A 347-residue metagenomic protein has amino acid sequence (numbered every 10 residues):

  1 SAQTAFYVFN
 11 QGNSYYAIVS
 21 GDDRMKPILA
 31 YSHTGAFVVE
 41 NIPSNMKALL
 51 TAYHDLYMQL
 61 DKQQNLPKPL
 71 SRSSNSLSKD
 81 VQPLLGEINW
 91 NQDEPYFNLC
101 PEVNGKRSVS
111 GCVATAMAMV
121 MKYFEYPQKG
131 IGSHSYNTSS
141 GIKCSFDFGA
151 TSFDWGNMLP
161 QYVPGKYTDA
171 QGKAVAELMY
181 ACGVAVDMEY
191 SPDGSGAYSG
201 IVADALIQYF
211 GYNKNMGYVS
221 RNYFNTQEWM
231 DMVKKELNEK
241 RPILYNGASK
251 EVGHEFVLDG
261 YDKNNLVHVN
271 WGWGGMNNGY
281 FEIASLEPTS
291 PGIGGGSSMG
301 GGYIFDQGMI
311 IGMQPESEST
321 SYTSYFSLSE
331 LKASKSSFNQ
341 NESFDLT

Functional and structural regions predicted by a protein language model:
S1-F9, S73-V81, T320-Y325, S329: Acidic/polar, low-complexity intrinsically disordered N-terminal segments immediately downstream of a Sec signal
S1-K47: Post-signal peptide N-terminal segment of secreted/secretory-pathway proteins
S1-N13, D204, Q208-N270: Active-site-adjacent substructure of cysteine-protease-like catalytic cores
S14-Y15, M25, M119, P127-Q128 (+5 more regions): Solvent-exposed loop/turn segments at secondary-structure junctions within structured extracellular/periplasmic domains
S20-G21, K26-G35, N264-I283: Catalytic Cys-His active-site segments of thiol-dependent hydrolases/isopeptidases
I28-S195: Active-site-adjacent structural segments surrounding the nucleophilic cysteine of cysteine proteases and isopeptidases
S108, V113-V120, Y198, V202-L206 (+2 more regions): Stable alpha-helical elements in mature extracytoplasmic
G292-L346: Short, compositionally biased P/S/T/A/G/V-rich stretches that sit at domain boundaries
